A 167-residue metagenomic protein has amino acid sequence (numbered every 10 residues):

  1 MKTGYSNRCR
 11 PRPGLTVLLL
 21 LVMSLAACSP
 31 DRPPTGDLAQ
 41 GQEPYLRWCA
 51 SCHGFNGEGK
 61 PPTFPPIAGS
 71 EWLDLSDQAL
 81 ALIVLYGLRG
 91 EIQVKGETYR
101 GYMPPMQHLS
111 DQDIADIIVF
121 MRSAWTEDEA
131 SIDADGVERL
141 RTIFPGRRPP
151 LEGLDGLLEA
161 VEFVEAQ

Functional and structural regions predicted by a protein language model:
M1-P11: N-terminal secretory signal peptides that target proteins for export/translocation
G14-A26: Bacterial N-terminal signal peptides
C28-D31: Bacterial signal peptide processing site
P34-K60, D74-Y86: Sequence/structural segment immediately N-terminal to covalent heme-attachment motifs in c-type and related
S51, F55, S70, I83-G87 (+2 more regions): Structured segments of extracytoplasmic/periplasmic soluble domains in secreted or envelope-associated proteins
P61-P66, E97: Short cysteine/histidine-rich zinc-coordinating motifs and their immediately flanking basic loops
A68-L82, Q93-K95, Y102-A115: Electron-transfer interface patches adjacent to heme c in soluble/periplasmic c-type cytochromes and di-/multiheme
K95, M106-Q107, D111-Q167: Flexible coil segments in periplasmic/lumen-exposed cytochrome c-class electron-transfer proteins
